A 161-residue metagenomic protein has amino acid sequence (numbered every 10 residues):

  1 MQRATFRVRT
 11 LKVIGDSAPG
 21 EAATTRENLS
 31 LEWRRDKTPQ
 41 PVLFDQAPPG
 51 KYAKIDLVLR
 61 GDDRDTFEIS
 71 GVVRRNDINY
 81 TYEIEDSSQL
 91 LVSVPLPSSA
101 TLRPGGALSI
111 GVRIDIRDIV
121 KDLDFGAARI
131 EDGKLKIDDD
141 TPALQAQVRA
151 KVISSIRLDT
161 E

Functional and structural regions predicted by a protein language model:
M1-E161: A short, solvent-exposed, low-complexity linear motif enriched for acidic/polar residues with Pro/Gly/Ser/Thr
